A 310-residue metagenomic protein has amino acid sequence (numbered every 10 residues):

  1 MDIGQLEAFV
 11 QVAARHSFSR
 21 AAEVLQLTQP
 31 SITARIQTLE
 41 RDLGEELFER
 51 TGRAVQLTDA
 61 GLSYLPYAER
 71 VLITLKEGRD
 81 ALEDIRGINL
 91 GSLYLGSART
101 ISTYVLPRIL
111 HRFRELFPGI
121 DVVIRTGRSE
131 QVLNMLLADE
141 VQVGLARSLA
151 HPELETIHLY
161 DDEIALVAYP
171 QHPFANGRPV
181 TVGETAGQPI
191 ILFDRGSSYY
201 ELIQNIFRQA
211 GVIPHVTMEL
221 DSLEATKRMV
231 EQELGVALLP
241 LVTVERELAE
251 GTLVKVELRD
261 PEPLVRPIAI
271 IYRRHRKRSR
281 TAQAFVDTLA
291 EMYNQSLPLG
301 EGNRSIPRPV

Functional and structural regions predicted by a protein language model:
V10-T28: Short helix-boundary/capping micro-motifs
F18, E40-D59: A short LG(V/I)-centered, amphipathic sequence patch enriched for acidic residue(s) preceding the LG motif
D42-L43, Y64-R86: Alpha-helical linker/hinge and terminal dimerization helices associated with HTH transcriptional regulators
I85, R108-R112, S129-A168, N176 (+2 more regions): Short beta-strand-centered segments that line the small-molecule binding cleft or hinge of alpha/beta clamshell
L90-P152, R304-P307: Central regulatory/effector-binding core of bacterial HTH transcription factors
V105, V254-P298: A late-sequence structural motif
E153-H158, D162-E163, E224-R274: Beta-alpha-beta core module
F174-A175, P189-A210, R278-D287, Y293-R304: Secondary-structure junction motif
